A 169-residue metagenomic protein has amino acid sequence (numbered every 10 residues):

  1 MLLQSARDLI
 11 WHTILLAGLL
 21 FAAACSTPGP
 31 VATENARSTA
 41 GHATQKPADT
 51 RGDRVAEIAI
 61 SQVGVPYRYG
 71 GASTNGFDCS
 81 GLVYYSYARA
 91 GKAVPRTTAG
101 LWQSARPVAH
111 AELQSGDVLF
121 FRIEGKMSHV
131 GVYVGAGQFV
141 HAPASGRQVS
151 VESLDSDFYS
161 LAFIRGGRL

Functional and structural regions predicted by a protein language model:
L2-I14: Bacterial N-terminal signal peptides that target proteins for export
L3-Q4, S26-R51, K92, V108 (+1 more regions): Aromatic- and glycine-rich peptidoglycan recognition patches
L20-A24: C-terminal motif of bacterial Sec signal peptides marking the signal peptidase cleavage site
V31-S80: Post-signal-peptide N-terminal segment of Sec-exported extracytoplasmic proteins
A43, V65-S115: Catalytic cysteine-centered active-site loop
G116-D117, G137: Structural motif
K126-G135: Catalytic nucleophile-His microenvironment captured as a short glycine-rich beta-strand/loop that brackets
